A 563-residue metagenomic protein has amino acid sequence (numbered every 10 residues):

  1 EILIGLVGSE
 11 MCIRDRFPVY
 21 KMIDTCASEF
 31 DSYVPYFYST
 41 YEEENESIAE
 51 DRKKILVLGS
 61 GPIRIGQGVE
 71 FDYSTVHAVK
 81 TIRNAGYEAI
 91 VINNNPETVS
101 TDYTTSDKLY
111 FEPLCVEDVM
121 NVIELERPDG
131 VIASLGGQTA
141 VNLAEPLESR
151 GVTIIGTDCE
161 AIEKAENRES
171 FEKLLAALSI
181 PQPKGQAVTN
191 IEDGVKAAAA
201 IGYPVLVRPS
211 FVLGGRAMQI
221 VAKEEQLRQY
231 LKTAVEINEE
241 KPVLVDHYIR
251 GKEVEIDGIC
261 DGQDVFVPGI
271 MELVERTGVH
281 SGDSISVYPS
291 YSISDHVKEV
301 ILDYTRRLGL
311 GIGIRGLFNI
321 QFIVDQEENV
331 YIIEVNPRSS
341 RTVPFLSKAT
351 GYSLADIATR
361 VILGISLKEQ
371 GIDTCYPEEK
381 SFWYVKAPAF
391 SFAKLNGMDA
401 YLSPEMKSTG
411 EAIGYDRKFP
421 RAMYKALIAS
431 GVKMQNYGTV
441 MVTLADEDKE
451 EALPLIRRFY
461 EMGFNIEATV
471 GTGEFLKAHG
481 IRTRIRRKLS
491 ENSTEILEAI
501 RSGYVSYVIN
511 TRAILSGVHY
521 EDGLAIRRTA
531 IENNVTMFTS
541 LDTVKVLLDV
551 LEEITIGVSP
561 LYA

Functional and structural regions predicted by a protein language model:
E1-G8, I13: Single conserved hydrophobic/aromatic residue that forms the stacking wall/gate of nucleotide- or nucleobase-binding
E10, R14-M22, V267: Short, solvent-exposed alpha-helical "recognition" segments
K21-I180, T189-K196, Y415-L561: ATP-binding N-terminal substructure of ATP-dependent carboxylate-amine bond-forming enzymes
S28, A49, K53, D72 (+8 more regions): ATP-dependent carboxylate activation and anion-phosphoryl transfer catalytic cores that bind Mg-ATP to form
K196-V205: Acidic/histidine-enriched active-site and ligand-binding environments that engage anionic O-linkages
Q219-A222, V558-A563: Glycine/aspartate-rich loop-and-adjacent alpha/beta segment that forms the canonical ThDP
